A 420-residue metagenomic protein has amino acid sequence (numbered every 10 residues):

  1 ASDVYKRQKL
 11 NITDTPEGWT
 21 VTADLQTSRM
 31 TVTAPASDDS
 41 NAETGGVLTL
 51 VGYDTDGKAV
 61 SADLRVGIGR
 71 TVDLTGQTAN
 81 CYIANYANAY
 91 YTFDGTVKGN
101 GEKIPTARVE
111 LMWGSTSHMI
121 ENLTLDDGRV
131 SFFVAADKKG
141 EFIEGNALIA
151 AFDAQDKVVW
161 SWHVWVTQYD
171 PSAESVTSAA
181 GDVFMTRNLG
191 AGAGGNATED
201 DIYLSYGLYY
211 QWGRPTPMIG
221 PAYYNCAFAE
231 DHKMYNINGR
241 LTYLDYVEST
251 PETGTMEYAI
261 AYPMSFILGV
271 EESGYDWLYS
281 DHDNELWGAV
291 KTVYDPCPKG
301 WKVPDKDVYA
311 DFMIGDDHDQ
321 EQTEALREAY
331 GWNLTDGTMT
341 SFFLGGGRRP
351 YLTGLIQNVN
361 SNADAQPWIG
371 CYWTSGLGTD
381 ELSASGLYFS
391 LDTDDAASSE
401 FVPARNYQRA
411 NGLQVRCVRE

Functional and structural regions predicted by a protein language model:
A1-Y5: Short, small-residue-biased leader/transition segments that mark boundaries at the very start of proteins
K6-R29, E110-L123: Short, solvent-exposed loop/linker segments at beta-strand-coil boundaries, enriched for Pro/Gly and Ser/Thr
Q26-S28, T44, V293: Cysteine-rich, disulfide-stabilized extracellular repeat modules
D39-G46, Y53, G67-K291, D317 (+2 more regions): Short, compositionally biased
A59-S61: A structural signal for beta-strand boundary/capping segments at domain termini and interdomain linkers
D63-R65: Terminal edge beta-strands and adjacent linker/stalk segments of extracellular immunoglobulin-superfamily beta-sandwich
L148, A191, L268-E420: C-terminal, surface-exposed recognition/capping segments
